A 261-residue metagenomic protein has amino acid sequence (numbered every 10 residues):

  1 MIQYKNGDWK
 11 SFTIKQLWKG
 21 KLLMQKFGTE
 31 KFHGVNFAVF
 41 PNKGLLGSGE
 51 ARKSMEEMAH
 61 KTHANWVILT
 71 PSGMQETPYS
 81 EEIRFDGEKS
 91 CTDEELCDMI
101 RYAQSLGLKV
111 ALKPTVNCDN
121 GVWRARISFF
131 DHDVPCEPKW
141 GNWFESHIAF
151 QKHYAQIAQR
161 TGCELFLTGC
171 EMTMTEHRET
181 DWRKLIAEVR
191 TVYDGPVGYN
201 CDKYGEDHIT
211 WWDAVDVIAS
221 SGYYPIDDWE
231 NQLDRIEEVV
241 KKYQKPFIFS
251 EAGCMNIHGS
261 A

Functional and structural regions predicted by a protein language model:
G7-E57: Boundary/entry segment of secreted carbohydrate-active catalytic domains
E30-K31, T62-E81, E94-T175: Substrate-binding cleft and catalytic face of glycoside hydrolase catalytic domains, especially the flexible beta-alpha
F37-N42, S72, T115-N117, E171-T173 (+3 more regions): Active-site beta-loop-alpha junctions enriched in small/polar residues
K43-A59, R84-S105, A149: Aromatic- and glycine-enriched glycan-recognition loops and surfaces that form the carbohydrate-binding subsites
G44-A59, F144-I157, D202-W211: Short, acidic/polar
A59, C97-K109, V116, Q159 (+2 more regions): Surface-exposed amphipathic alpha-helices with a cationic face
T92-D93, D98, L106, K113 (+2 more regions): Glycoside hydrolase catalytic-domain groove-lining segments
F150, L165, T175-Y199: Active-site neighborhood of glycoside hydrolase catalytic domains
